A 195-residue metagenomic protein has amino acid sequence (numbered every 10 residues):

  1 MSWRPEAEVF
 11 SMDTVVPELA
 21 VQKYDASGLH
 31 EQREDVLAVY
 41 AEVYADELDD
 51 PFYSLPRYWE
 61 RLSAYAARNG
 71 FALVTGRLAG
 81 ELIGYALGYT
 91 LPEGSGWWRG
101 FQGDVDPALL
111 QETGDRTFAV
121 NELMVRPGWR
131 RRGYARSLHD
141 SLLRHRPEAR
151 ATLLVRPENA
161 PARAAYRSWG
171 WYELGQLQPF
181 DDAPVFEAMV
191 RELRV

Functional and structural regions predicted by a protein language model:
S2-E34, E42: Conserved N-terminal entry element of GNAT/NAT acetyltransferase domains
L37-Y53: Helix-loop element at the rim of GNAT/NAT acetyltransferase active sites that forms part of the acceptor-substrate
S63-T75, L91-G96, A119: A short helix-loop-beta-strand connector motif used in the catalytic cores of GNAT acetyltransferases and, in some
G70-A86, Q102: Conserved beta-hairpin
L87-E122, D181: Conserved acyl-donor/pantetheine-binding loop and adjacent beta-alpha core of acyl/acetyltransferases and related
F118, R144-P157: Conserved GNAT acetyl-CoA-binding A-motif
E122-P127, R131-R144, A164, S168: Conserved acetyl-CoA-binding loop-helix of GNAT-fold acetyltransferases
A149, R156-A160, W169, Q176-V195: C-terminal "cap" of GNAT-fold acetyltransferases
